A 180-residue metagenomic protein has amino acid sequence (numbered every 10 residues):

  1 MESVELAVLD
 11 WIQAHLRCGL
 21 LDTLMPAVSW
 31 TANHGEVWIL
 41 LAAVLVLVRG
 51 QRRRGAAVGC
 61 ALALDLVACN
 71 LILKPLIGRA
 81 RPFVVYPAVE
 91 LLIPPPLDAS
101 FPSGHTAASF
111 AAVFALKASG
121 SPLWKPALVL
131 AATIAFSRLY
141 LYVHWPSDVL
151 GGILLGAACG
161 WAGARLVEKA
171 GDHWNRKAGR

Functional and structural regions predicted by a protein language model:
M1-W38, N70-D98, A178-R180: N-terminal transmembrane-helix/juxtamembrane module of multi-pass inner/ER membrane proteins
G19-L20, G35, G50-G55, S119-P126: Membrane-helix interface segments
N33, V48-G50, I77-G78, Y142-W145: Short helix-capping/hinge motifs at transmembrane helix termini and TM-loop junctions
W38-L41, A127: Transmembrane-embedded, aromatic-rich helix segments that form part of the hydrophobic channel/pocket engaging
L41-V67: Interfacial segments of alpha-helical transmembrane regions
A57, A61, D65-L66, N70 (+3 more regions): Alpha-helical transmembrane segments in multi-pass membrane proteins
C60-K74, K125-R138: Small-polar-interrupted transmembrane alpha-helices in polytopic inner-membrane proteins
E90-R180: Membrane-embedded catalytic cores of phosphoryl/pyrophosphoryl-handling enzymes
